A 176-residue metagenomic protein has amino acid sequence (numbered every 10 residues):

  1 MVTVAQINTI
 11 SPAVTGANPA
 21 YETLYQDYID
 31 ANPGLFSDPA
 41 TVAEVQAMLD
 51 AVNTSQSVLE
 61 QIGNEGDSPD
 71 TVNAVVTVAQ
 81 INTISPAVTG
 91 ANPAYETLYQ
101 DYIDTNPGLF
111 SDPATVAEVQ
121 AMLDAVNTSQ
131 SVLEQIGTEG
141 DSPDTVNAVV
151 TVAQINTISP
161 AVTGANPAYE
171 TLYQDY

Functional and structural regions predicted by a protein language model:
M1-S131, Q135-Y176: Thr-biased low-complexity repeat/linker tracts and other Thr-enriched repetitive architectures
